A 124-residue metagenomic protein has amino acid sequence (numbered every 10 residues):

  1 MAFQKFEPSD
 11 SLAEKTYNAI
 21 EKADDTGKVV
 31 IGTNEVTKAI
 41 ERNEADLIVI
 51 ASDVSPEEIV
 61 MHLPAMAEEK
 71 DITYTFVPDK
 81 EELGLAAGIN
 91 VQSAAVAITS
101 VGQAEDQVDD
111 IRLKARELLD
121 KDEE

Functional and structural regions predicted by a protein language model:
M1-E44, G102-E124: Polybasic, low-complexity intrinsically disordered tails and interdomain linkers
S9-S11, S52-S55, S93, S100: Generic serine detector
D10-Y17, E57-E68: Short charge-dense sequence patches
N18, G27-V29, S52, E57 (+2 more regions): Flexible, active-site-adjacent loop/turn segments at secondary-structure boundaries
G32, I48, A67: Residue-level signature of catalytic and energy-coupling elements of molecular machines, predominantly ATP/GTP-dependent
I40, A45-I59, P64, I72-Y74: Extracellular/luminal Protease-associated
V60, A65-L119: Short basic, glycine-rich beta-strand/loop surfaces that mediate nucleic-acid
